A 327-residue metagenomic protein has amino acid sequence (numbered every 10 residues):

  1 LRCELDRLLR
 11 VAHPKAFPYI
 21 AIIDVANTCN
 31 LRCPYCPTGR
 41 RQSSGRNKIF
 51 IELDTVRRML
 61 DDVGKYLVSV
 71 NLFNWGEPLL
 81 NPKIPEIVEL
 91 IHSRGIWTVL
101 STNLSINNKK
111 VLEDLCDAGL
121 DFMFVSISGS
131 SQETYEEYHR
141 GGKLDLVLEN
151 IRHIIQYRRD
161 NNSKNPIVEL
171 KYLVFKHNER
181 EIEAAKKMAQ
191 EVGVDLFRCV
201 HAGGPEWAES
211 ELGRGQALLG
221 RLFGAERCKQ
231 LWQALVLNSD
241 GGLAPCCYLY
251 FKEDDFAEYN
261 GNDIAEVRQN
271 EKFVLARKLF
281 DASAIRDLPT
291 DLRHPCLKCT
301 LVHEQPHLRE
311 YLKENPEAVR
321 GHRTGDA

Functional and structural regions predicted by a protein language model:
L1-F122, E133, E137, G141-E149 (+1 more regions): Conserved alpha-helical substructure of the radical SAM core
P14-A16, A225-K229: Short loop/turn motifs at secondary-structure junctions and domain boundaries
A21, V25, C29-N30, E52 (+9 more regions): Generic structural signal for small/hydrophobic residues in well-ordered secondary structure, especially within
T28, R32, G39, L231 (+2 more regions): Cys/His-rich metal-chelating microdomains
K65-F73, S93-S101, D117-G129, D145-R214 (+1 more regions): Conserved C-terminal portion of the radical SAM core fold that forms the substrate/S-adenosylmethionine-binding
G76-P78, S105-I106, Y172-H177, D254: Short histidine/acidic/glycine/proline-rich micro-motifs that form metal- and phosphate-coordinating active-site loops
N81, N107-K110, N178-I182, A244: Short, well-ordered alpha-helical microsegments
Q156-I167, E191-V192, L196-E226, G242-P306: C-terminal accessory region of radical SAM enzymes
